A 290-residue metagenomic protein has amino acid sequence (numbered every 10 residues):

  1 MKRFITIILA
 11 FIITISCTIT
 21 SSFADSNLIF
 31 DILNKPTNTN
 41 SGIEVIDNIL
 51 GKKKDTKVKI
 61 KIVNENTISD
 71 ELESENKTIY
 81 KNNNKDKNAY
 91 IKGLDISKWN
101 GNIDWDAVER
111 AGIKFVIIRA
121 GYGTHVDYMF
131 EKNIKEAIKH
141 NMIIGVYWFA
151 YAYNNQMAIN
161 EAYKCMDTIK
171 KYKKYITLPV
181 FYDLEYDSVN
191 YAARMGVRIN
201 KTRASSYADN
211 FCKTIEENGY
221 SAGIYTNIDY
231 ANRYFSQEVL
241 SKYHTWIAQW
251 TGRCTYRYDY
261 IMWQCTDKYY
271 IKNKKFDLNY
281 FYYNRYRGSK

Functional and structural regions predicted by a protein language model:
M1-F4: Positively charged n-region of N-terminal signal peptides that target proteins for export
I8-S16: Bacterial N-terminal signal peptides
I15-L33: Sec-dependent signal peptide cleavage junction
C17-T20, G42, Y172: Extracellular, surface-exposed passenger/stalk and repeat segments of large secreted bacterial proteins
L28-S97, E238-K290: Functionally critical loop-and-helix segments that line ligand-binding/catalytic clefts of soluble enzyme domains
D86-R110, K114-N210, E216-N218: Substrate-binding cleft of extracellular glycoside hydrolase catalytic domains
L178-V180, L184-K290: Surface-exposed substrate-engagement region within the catalytic domains of secreted or surface-exposed extracellular
